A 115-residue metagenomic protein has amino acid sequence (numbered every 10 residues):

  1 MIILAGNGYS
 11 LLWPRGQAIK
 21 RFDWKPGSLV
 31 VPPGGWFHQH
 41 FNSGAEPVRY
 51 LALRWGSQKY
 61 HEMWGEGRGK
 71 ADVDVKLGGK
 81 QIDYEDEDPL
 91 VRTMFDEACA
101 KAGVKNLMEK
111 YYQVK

Functional and structural regions predicted by a protein language model:
M1, L29, Q39, R49-Y50: Beta-sheet entry/capping signal
M1-P14, S57: Short, conserved beta-strand element in jelly-roll/cupin
I2, P14-G34: Short acidic-glycine-tyrosine-enriched beta hairpin
Y9, L29-V30, G34-H40: Histidine-centered metal-chelating micro-motifs
F41-K115: Double-stranded beta-helix
